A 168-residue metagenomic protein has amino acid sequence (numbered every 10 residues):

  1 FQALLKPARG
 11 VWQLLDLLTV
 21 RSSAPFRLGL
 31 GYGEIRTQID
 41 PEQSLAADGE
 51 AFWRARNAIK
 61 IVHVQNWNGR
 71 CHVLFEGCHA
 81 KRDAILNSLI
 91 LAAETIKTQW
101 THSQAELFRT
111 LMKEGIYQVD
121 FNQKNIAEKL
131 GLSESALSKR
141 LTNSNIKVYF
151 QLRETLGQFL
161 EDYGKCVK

Functional and structural regions predicted by a protein language model:
F1-N66: DNA-contacting interfaces and partner/effector-binding or oligomerization modules in DNA-centric proteins
W53-T101, D162-V167: Linker/hinge segments immediately adjacent to helix-turn-helix/homeobox DNA-binding domains
Q104-M112, I126, G157: Short alpha-helical "packing" element that flanks the helix-turn-helix/winged-helix DNA-binding module
K113-Y117: Basic, amphipathic alpha-helical hairpins
V119-L130, L137: Short alpha-helical "recognition helix" segments of helix-turn-helix
S138-N143: Key DNA-contacting residues within the recognition helix of helix-turn-helix
V148-K165: Short Lys/Arg-enriched helix C-cap and helix-to-coil transition segments that create basic nucleic-acid-contact patches
